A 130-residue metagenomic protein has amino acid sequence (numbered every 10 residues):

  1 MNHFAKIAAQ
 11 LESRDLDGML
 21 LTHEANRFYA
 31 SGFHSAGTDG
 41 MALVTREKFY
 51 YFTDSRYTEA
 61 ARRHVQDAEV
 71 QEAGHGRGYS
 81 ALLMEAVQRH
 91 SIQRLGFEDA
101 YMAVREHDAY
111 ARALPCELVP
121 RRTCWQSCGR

Functional and structural regions predicted by a protein language model:
M1, A73, R77, V104: Electropositive phosphate-/nucleotide-binding environments in soluble metabolic enzymes
M1-Y50, A81-S91, Y110-R112, W125: Terminal domain-start leader segments
T22-E24, T53-S55, G74, F97-M102: Structural motif
N26-F28, E59, A103: Glycine-rich nucleotide phosphate-binding loop and flanking beta-alpha elements of Rossmann-like dinucleotide-binding
E47, F52-A81, E85: Compact, glycine/acidic-enriched structural inserts
G78-R130: Flexible, acidic/His-enriched mid-domain "rim/lid" segments that flank
